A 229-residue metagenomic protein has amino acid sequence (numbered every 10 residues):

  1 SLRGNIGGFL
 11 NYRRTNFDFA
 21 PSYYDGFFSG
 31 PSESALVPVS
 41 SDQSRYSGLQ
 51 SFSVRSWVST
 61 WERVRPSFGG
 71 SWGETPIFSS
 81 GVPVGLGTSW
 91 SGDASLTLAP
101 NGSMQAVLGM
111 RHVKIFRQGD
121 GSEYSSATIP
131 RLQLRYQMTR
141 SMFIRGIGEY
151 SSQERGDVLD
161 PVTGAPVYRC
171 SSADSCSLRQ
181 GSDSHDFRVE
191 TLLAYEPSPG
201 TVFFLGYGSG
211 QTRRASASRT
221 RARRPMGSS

Functional and structural regions predicted by a protein language model:
S1-S229: Exposed, low-structure sequence patches enriched in small/polar residues
